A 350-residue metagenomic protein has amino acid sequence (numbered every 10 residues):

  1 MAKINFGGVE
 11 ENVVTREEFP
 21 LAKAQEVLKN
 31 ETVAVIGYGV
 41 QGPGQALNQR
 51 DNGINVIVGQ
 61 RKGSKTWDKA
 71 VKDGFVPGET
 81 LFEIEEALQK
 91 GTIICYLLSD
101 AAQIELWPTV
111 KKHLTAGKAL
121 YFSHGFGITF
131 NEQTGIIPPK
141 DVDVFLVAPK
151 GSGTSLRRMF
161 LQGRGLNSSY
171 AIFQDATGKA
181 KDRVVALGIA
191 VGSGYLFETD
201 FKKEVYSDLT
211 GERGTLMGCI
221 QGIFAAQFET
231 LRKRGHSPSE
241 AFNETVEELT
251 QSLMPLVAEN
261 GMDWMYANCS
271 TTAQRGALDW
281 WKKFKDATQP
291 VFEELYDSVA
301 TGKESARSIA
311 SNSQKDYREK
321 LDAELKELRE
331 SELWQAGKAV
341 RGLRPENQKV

Functional and structural regions predicted by a protein language model:
M1-T32, R61, I172-Q174, G192-T199: Glycine/serine-rich phosphate-binding loop and adjoining beta1-alpha1 elements at the start of nucleotide-handling
A2-F6, E11-E17, K233-V350: NAD(P)-dependent Rossmann-like dehydrogenase/reductase catalytic/cofactor-binding core
E31-Q49: Glycine-rich adenosine-cofactor-binding loop
G44, R50-F75: NAD(P)-binding Rossmann-fold cofactor-contacting core
R61-K62, V71-T129, I137-S152: Rossmann-like NAD(P)-binding element
W67, A87, Q103, P238-F242: Small-residue helix-packing motif on alpha-helices
Y121-R213: Rossmann-fold dinucleotide-binding core
G178-K233, S239-V257: Active-site-proximal catalytic alpha-helix in oxidoreductases
